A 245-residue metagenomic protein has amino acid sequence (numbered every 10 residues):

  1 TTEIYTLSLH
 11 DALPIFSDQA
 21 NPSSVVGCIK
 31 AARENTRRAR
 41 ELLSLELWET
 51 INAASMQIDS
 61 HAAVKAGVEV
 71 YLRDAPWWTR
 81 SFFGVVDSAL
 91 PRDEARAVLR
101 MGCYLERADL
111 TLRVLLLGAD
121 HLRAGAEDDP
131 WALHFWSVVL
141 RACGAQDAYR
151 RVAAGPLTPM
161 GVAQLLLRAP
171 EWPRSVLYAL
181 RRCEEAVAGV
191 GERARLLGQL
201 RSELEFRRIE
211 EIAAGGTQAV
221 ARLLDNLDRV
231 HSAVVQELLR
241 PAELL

Functional and structural regions predicted by a protein language model:
T1-T6: Short, exposed "boundary/linker" segments that immediately precede the start of a downstream structural module
L7-L245: Alpha-helical transmembrane segments and their helix-helix packing motifs
